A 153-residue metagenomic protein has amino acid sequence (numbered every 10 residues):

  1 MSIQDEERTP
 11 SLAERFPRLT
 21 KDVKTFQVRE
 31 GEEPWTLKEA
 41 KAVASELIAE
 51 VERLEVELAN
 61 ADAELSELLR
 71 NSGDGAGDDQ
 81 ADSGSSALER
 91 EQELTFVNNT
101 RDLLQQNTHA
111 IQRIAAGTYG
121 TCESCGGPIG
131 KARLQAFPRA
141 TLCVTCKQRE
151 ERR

Functional and structural regions predicted by a protein language model:
S2-A116: Interaction interfaces in information-processing and related assembly proteins
L47, C125, L134: Residue-level signature of catalytic and energy-coupling elements of molecular machines, predominantly ATP/GTP-dependent
A115-T118, A136: Residue-level signal for mature regions of secreted extracellular proteins and peptides
G120-E123, T141: Cys/His-enriched microdomains
S124-C125, T145: Short, cysteine/histidine-rich loop/knuckle motifs that typically chelate Zn2+
I129, E150: Cys/His-rich microdomains that often coordinate metals
A132-A136, R153: Short Cys/His-rich "knuckle" micro-motifs
A140-Q148: Cysteine-rich micro-motifs
